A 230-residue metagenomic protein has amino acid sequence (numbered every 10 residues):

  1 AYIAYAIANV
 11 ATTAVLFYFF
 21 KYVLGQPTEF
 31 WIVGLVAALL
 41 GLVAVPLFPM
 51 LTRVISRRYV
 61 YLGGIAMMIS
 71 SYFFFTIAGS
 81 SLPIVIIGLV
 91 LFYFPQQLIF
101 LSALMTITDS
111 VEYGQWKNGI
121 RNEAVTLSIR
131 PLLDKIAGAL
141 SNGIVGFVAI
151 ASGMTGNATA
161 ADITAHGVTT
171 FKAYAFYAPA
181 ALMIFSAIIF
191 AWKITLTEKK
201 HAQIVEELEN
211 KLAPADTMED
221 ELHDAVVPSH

Functional and structural regions predicted by a protein language model:
A1-H230: Membrane-embedded alpha-helical bundles of multi-pass transporters/translocases, especially carrier/permease families
